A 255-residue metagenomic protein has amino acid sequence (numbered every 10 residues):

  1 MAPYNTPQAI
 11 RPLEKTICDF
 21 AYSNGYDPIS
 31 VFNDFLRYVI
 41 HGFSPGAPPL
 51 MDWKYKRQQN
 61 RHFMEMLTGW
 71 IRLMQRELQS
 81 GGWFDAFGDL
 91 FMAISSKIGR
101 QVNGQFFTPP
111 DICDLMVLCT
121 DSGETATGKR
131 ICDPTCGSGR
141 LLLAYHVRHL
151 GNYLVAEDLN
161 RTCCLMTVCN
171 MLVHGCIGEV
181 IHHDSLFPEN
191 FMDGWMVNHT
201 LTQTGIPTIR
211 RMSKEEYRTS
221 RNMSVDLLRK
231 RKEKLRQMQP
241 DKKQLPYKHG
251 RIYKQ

Functional and structural regions predicted by a protein language model:
M1, M51, M64-M66, M74 (+9 more regions): Detector for methionine-enriched segments
M1-Q8, H249-Q255: Short, Lys/Arg-enriched, disordered terminal segments
A2-H149: Class I S-adenosyl-L-methionine
F84, G88-I94, Q101, Q105 (+5 more regions): Aromatic-enriched hydrophobic runs in primary sequence
P109-N198: Conserved S-adenosyl-L-methionine
V173, I177, I181-Q255: S-adenosylmethionine
